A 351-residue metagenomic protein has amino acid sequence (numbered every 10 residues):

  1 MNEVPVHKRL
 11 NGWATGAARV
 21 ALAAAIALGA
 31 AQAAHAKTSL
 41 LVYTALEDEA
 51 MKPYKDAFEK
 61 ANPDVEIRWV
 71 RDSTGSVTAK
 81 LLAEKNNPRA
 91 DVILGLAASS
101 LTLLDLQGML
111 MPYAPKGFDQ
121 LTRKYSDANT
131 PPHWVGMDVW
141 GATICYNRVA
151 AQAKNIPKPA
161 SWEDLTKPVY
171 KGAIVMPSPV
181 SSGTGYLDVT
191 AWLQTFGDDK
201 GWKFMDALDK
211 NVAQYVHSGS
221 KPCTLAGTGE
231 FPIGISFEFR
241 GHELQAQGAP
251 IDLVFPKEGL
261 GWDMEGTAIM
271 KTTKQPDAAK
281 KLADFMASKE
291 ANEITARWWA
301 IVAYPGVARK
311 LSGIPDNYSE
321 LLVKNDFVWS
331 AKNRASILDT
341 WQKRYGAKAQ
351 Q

Functional and structural regions predicted by a protein language model:
K37-E47, V65-V70, G172-I174: Short, well-ordered beta-strand elements
A45-K52, G75, R89-A90, G95-E230: Extracytoplasmic ligand-binding site segments that recognize negatively charged/polar headgroups
P53-R68: Short alpha-helix C-terminal cap/hinge motif
S99-L103, G227, F231-P250: A ligand-binding cleft/hinge motif common to bilobed small-molecule-binding domains
Q120-R123, F204-D209, Y215-V216, Q247-K271 (+1 more regions): Periplasmic-binding protein-like
C145-A150, T190-L193, D263-Q275, I294: A bilobed periplasmic-binding-protein/Venus flytrap-type ligand-binding module shared by bacterial periplasmic
V169-P177, M286-R309: Periplasmic-binding protein-like
D198-K200, A300-Q351: An extracytoplasmic/periplasmic, membrane-proximal ligand-sensing/linker region
